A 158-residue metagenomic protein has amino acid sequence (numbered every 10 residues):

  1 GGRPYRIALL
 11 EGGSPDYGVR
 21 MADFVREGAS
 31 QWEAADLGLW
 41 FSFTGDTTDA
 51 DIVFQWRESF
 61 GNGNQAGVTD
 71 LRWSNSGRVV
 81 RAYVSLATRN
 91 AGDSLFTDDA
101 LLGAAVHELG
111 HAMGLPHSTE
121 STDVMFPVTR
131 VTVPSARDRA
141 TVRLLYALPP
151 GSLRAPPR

Functional and structural regions predicted by a protein language model:
G1-V19, L71-S76, G151-P156: Disordered inhibitory propeptide/activation segment of secreted metzincin zinc metalloprotease zymogens, centered on
Y5, A50, S121-T122: Residue-level recognition of the N-termini of beta-strands and the immediately preceding loop/turn
G13, E58-F60, R130: Short, internal active-site loops enriched in acidic
D16, R20, R130-V133: A general boundary/transition motif marking the beginning of the first structured unit of a protein
V19-V106, A112: Metzincin-family zinc-dependent endopeptidase catalytic domain
D70-A100, P116-R158: Metalloprotease/metallohydrolase-associated module, dominated by Zn2+-dependent proteases
